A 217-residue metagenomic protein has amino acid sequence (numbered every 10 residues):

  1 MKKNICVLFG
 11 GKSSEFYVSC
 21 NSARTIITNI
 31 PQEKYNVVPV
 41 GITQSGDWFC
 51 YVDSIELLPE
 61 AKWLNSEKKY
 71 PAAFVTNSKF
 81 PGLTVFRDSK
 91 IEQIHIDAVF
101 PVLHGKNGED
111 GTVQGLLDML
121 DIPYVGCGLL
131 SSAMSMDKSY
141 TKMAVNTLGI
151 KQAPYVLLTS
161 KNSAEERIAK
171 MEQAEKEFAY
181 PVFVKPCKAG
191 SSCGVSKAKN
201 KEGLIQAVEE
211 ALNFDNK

Functional and structural regions predicted by a protein language model:
M1-V125, L129-L130, M134-M136, Y140 (+2 more regions): ATP-binding N-terminal substructure of ATP-dependent carboxylate-amine bond-forming enzymes
C20, K142, E172, L204-V208: Generic structural signal for individual residues within well-ordered alpha-helical segments across diverse proteins
E33, L120, E177-F178, F214: Structured helix-beta-strand junction loops
V37, Q152-Y155: Short beta-strand elements in bilobed, periplasmic/extracellular small-molecule ligand-binding domains
V145-N146, E175-V195, D215-K217: ATP-grasp fold ATP-binding core
Q152, S196-K217: Conserved ATP-binding module of the ATP-grasp superfamily
L157, K185-K188, K199-N200: Short, structured patches in soluble enzyme cores that scaffold and shape functional sites
